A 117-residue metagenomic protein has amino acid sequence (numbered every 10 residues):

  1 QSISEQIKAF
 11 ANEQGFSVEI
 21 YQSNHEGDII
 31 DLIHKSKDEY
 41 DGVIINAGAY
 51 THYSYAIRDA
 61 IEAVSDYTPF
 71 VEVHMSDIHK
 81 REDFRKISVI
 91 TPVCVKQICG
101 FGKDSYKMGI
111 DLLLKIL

Functional and structural regions predicted by a protein language model:
Q1-N12: Short catalytic helix/loop segments, enriched in acidic residues and glycine and frequently bearing histidine
S17-G27: Short beta->alpha junction loops
K35, S54-S65: Short Gly/Thr/Asp-enriched flexible loops that form oxyanion-binding sites at enzyme active sites
S36-V43: Short acidic/histidine-rich motifs immediately flanking catalytic phosphotransfer sites in two-component signaling
G48-T51, S76-I78: Short glycine-rich anion-binding loops that position phosphate/pyrophosphate groups of nucleotides and phosphorylated
A63-K80: Short, acidic/small-residue loops that bind anionic groups at enzyme active sites
F84-K103: Short beta-strand elements at the ligand-binding edges of bilobed clamshell
C99-L117: A charged, well-structured terminal subsegment
